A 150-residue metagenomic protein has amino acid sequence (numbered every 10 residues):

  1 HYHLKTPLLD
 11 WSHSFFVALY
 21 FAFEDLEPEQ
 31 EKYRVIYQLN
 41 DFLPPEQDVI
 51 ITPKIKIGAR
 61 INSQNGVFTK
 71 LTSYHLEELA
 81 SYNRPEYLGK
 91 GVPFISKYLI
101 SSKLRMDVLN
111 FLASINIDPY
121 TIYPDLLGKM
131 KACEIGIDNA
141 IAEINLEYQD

Functional and structural regions predicted by a protein language model:
H1-D150: Catalytic-core elements of nucleic-acid end-processing and repair enzymes
